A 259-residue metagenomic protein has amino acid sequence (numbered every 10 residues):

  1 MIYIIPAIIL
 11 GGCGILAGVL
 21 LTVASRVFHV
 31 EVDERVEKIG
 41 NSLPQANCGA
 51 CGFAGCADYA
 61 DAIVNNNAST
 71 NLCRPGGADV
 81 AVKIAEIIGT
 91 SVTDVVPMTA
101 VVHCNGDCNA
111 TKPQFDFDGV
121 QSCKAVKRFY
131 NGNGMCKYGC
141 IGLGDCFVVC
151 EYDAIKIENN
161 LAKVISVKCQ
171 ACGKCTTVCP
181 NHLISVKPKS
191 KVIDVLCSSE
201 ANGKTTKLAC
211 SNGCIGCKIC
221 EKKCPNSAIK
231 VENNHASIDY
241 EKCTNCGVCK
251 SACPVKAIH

Functional and structural regions predicted by a protein language model:
I2-K223, S227, A252, K256-H259: Ferredoxin-type iron-sulfur electron-transfer modules and their immediate structural context
K230-H259: C-terminal appended segment following the main domain
